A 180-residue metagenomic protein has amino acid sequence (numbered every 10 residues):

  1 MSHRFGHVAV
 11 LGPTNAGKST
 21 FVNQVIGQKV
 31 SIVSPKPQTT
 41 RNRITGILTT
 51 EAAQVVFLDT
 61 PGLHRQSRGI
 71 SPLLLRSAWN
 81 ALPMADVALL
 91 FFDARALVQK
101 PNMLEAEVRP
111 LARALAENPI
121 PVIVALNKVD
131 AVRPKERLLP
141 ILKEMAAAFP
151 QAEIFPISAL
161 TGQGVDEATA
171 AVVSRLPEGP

Functional and structural regions predicted by a protein language model:
M1-N23, G27, R113-P121, V129-P180: C-terminal-of-GTPase-core extension/linker across diverse P-loop GTPases
M1-V87, F92: Conserved G1/Walker A P-loop phosphate-binding module
P37-T39, P61-H64, A94-V98, V129-V132 (+1 more regions): Conserved nucleotide-binding/hydrolysis micro-motifs of P-loop NTPases
T49-Q54, L73-I154: Conserved C-terminal guanine-recognition region of P-loop GTPase G domains, centered on the G4
